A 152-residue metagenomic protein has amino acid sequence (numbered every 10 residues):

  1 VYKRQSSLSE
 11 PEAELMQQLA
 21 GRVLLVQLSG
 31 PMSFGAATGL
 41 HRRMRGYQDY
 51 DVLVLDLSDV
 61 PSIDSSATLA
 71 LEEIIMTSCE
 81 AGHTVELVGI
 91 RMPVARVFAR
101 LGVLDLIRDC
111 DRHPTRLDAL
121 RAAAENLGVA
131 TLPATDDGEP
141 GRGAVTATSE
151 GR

Functional and structural regions predicted by a protein language model:
V1-Y2: Short, small-residue-biased leader/transition segments that mark boundaries at the very start of proteins
S7-R152: Structured cytosolic domains appended to multi-pass membrane proteins
